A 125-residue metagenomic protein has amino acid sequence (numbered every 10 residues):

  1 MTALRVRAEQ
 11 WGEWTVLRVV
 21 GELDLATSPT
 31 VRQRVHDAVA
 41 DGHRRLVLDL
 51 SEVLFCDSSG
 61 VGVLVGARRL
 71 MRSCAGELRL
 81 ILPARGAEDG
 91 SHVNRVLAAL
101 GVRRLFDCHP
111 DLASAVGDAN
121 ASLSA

Functional and structural regions predicted by a protein language model:
M1-L54, G66-A125: STAS-like cytosolic regulatory interaction modules
S59-G60: Helical "lid/switch" subdomain of P-loop NTPase nucleotide-binding domains
